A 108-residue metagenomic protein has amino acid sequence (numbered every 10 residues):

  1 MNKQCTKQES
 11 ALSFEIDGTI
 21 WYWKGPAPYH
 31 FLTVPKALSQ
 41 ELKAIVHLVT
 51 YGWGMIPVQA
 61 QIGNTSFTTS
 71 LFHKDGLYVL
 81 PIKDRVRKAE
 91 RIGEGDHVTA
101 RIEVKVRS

Functional and structural regions predicted by a protein language model:
N2-L77, D96, A100-R101, R107-S108: Long, compositionally biased stretches
V46, K83-K88: Short alpha-helix capping/helix-loop boundary micro-motifs
V79-P81: A generic structural motif
